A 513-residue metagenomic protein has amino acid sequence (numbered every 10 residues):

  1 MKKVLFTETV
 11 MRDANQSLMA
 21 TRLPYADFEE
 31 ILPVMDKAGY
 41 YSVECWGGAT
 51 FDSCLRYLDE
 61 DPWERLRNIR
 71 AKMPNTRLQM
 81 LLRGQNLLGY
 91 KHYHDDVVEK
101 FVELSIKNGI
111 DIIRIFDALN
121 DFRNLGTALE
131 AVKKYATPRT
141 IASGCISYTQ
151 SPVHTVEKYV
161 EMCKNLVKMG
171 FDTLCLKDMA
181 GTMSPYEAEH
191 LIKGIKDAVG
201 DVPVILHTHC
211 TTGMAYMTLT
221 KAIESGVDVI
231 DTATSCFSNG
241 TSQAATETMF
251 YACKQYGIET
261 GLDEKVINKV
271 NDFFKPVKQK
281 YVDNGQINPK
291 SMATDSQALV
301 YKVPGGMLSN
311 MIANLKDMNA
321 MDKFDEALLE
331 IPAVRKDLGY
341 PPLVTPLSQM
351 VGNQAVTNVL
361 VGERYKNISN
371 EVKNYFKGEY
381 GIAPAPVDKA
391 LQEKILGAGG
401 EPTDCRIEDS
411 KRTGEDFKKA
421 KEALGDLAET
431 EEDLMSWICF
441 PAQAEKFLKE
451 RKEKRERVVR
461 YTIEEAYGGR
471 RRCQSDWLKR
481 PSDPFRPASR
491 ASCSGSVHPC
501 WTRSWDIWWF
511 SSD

Functional and structural regions predicted by a protein language model:
M1-M19, L66, A71: N-terminal amphipathic alpha-helix/helix-capping segment at the start of soluble metabolic enzymes
F6-M11, V43-C45, T76-R83, I113-R114 (+4 more regions): Hydrophobic faces of well-ordered beta-strands that scaffold small-molecule active sites in alpha/beta enzyme cores
A14, M35, I115, L174 (+3 more regions): Conserved, mostly hydrophobic/aromatic
V34-C54, K290-A298, K302-W477, D513: Terminal or standalone catalytic/regulatory effector modules within metabolic enzymes and repeat proteins
G47-A131, Y135, I141-M162, A180-S184: Active-site beta->alpha loop and helix N-cap motifs at the rims of alpha/beta catalytic domains
I115-A118, D178, S225-S242: Glycine-rich phosphate-binding active-site loops on the catalytic face of alpha/beta enzymes
K158-M162, T212-S225: Catalytic cores of alpha/beta
W477, W501, W505-W509: Tryptophan (W) side chains
